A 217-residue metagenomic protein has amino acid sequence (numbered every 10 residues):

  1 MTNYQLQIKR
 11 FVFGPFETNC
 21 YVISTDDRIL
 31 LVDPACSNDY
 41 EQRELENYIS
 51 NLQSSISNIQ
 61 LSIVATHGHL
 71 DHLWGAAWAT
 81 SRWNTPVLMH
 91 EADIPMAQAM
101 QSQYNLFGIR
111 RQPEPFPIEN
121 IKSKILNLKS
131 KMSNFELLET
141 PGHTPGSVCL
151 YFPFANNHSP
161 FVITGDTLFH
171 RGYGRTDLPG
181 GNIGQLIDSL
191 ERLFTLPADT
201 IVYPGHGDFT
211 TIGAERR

Functional and structural regions predicted by a protein language model:
M1-I8, D26, N47-L61, I118-N134 (+1 more regions): Short, basic, low-complexity termini and linkers enriched in Ser/Thr/Gly/Pro that act as targeting/leader peptides
Y4-Y48, C149-T164: Conserved beta-strand hairpin/beta-sheet module of binuclear metal-dependent hydrolase folds, prominently
V22, L128-A155: Core dinuclear metal-dependent hydrolase active-site scaffold
V32-P34, L61-G68, V87-H90, E139-G142 (+2 more regions): Active-site neighborhood of phospho(di)ester-bond hydrolases with catalytic His/Asp-centered motifs
S37-Y40, S57-N134: Active-site HxH/HxHxD metal-binding segment of metal-dependent hydrolases
N38-Y40, G68-W74, I94-A97, P145-S147 (+2 more regions): Active-site environment of divalent metal-dependent phosphoester hydrolases
Y151-P153, S159-F161, Q185-R217: Divalent-metal (often Zn2+) His-rich catalytic cores of metallo-beta-lactamase-fold enzymes
P160-T164, L168-H170, R175-G184, F194: Flexible, gly/pro- and Lys/Arg-enriched active-site loops
